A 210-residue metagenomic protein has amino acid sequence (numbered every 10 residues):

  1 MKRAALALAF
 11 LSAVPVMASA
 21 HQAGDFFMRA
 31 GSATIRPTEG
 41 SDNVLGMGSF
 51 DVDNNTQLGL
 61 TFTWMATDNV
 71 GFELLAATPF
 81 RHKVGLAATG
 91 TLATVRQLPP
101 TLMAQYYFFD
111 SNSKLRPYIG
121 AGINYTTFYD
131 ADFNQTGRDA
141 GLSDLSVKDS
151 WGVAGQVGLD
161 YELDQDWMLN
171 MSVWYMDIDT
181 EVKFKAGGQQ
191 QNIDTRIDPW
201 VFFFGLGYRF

Functional and structural regions predicted by a protein language model:
M1-G24: Cleavable N-terminal export/targeting peptides
A23-D25, S32-T34, T61-Q135, P199-F210: Gram-negative (and chloroplast) outer-membrane scaffold detector with strong preference for beta-barrel transmembrane
R29-L58: N-terminal targeting signals for Sec/Tat export/insertion, comprising classic cleavable signal peptides
G40-G46, K83-G90, Y129-A140, E181-Q189: Outer-membrane beta-barrel translocator domains and adjoining extracellular loop/strand segments of Gram-negative
G48-N54, G90-Q97, A140-D149, Q191-D198: Replace "Gram-negative outer membrane beta-barrel proteins" with "bacterial and organellar outer membrane beta-barrel
G59-T63, D160, M168-N170: Short, conserved structural micro-motifs that define repeat-unit consensus positions and nucleotide-binding loops
R81-K83, T94, L163-F210: Predominantly the C-terminal beta-signal and adjacent terminal strand-loop region of outer-membrane beta-barrel
T101-M103, W151, Q156-D160: Transmembrane beta-barrel strand/turn architecture of Gram-negative outer membrane proteins
